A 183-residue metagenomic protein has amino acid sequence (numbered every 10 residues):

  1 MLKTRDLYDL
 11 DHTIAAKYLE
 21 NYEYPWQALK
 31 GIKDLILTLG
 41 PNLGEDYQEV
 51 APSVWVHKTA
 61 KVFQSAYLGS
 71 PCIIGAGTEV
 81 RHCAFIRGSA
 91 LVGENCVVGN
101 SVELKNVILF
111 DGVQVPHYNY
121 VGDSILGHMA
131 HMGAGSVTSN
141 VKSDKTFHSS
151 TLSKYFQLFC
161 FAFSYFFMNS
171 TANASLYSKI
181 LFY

Functional and structural regions predicted by a protein language model:
M1-S53, K58, F161-F182: Terminal amphipathic alpha-helical/low-complexity segments used for targeting or macromolecular assembly
G40, A66-N173: Flexible, glycine/small-residue-enriched loop-and-beta-strand segment within the central core of proteins
